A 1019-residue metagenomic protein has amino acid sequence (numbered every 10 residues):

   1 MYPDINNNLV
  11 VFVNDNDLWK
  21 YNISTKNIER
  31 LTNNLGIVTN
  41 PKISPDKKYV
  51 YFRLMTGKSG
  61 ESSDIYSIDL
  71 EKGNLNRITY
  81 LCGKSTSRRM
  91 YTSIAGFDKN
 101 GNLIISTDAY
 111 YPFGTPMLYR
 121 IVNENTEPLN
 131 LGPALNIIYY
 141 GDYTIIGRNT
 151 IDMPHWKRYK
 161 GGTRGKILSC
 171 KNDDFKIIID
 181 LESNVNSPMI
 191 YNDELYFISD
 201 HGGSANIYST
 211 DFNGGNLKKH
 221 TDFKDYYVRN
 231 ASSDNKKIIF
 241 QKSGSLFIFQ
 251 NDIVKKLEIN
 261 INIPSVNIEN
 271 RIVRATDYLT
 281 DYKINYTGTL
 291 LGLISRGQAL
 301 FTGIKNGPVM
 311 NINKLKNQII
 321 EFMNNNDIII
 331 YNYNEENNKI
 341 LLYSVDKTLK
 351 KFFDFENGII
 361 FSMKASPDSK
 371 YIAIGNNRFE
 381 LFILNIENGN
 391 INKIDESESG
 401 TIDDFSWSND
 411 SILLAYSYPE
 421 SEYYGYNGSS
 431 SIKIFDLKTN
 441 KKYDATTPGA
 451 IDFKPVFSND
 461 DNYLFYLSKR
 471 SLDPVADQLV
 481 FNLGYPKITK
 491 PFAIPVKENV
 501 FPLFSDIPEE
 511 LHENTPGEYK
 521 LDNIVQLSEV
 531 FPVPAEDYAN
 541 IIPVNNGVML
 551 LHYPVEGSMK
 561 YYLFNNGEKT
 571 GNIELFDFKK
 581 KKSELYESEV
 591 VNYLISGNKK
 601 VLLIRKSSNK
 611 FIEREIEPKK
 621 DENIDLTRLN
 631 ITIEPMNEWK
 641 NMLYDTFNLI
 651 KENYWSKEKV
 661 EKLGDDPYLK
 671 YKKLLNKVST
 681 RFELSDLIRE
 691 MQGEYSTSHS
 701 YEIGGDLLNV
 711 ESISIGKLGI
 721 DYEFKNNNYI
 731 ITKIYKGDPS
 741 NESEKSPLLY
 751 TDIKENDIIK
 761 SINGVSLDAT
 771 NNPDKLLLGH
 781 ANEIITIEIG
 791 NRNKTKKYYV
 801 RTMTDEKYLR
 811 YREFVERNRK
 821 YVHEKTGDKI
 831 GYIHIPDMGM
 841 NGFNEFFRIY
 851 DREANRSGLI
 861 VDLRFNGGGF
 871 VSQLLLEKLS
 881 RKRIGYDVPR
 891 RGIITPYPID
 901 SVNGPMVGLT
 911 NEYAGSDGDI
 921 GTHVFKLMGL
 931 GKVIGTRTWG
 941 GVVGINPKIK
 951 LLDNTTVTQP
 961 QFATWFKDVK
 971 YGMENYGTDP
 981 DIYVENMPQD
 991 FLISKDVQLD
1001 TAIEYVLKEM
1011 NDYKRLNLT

Functional and structural regions predicted by a protein language model:
M1-W19, D277-G297, P532-P554: Beta-strand-rich domains and repeat architectures in extracellular enzymes and scaffolds, especially beta-propellers
D4-N7, P41-Y49, I94-N102, I137-Y143 (+9 more regions): Blade-terminus and WD-like Trp-Asp/Gly-His loop motifs, strongest in beta-propeller folds
V13-W19, N34-V38, R53-Y66, T79-T92 (+22 more regions): A flexible loop/linker signature enriched in serine peptidases of the S9 family
N22-K26, D69-G73, I121-E124, K171-D173 (+9 more regions): Short loop/turn segments that connect beta-strands within beta-propeller blades
N27-T32, N74-Y80, K84-S85, N125-N130 (+9 more regions): A short beta-strand motif characteristic of beta-propeller blades
K651, N741-S746, K760-S766, T770-L952 (+2 more regions): Cleft-lining beta-strand/loop regions that shape enzyme active-site pockets
N676-I730, T795-N818, I1003-T1019: Extended, small/polar residue-biased N-terminal targeting/export presequences and adjacent propeptide/linker tracts
I713-T770, G915, A963: PDZ/PDZ-like domain segments forming the peptide/carboxylate-binding groove, activating on the N-terminal beta-strands
